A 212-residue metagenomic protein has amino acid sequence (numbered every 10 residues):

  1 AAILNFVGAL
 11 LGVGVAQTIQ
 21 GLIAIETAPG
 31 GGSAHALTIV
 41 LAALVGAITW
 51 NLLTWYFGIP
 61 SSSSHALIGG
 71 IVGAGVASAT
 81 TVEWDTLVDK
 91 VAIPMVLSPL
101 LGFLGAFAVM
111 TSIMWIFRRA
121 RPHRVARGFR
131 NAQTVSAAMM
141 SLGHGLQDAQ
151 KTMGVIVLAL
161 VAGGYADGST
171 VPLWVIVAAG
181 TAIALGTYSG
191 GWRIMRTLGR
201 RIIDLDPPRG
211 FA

Functional and structural regions predicted by a protein language model:
A1-A212: Multi-pass alpha-helical transmembrane bundle typical of ion/small-solute transporters and intramembrane aspartyl
